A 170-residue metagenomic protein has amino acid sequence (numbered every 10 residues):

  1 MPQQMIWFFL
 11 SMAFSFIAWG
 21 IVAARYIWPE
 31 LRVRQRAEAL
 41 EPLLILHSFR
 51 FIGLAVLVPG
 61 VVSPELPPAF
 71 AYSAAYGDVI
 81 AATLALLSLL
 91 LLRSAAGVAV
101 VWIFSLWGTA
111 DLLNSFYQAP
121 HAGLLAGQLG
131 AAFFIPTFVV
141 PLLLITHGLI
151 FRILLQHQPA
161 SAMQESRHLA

Functional and structural regions predicted by a protein language model:
M1-W19: Hydrophobic transmembrane alpha-helical segments in integral membrane proteins
I6, L66-Y76, V100-I103, L125-P136: Non-cytosolic membrane-interface motifs at loop->transmembrane helix junctions
M12-F14, A131-H147: Small-residue-rich transmembrane alpha-helices that serve as helix-helix interface/gating elements in multipass
G20-R25, S88-L92, L142-S161: Membrane-water interface at the C-terminal end of transmembrane alpha helices
Y26-P29, V56-E65, Y117-L125: Juxtamembrane "helix-exit" motif on the non-cytosolic side of transmembrane helices
W28-L40, L91-A99, P159-A160: Membrane-interface helix-boundary motifs at transmembrane edges
G53-V101: Membrane-proximal helix-loop-helix units in multi-pass membrane proteins
G77, A81, A85, V101-P120 (+1 more regions): Hydrophobic alpha-helical membrane segments
